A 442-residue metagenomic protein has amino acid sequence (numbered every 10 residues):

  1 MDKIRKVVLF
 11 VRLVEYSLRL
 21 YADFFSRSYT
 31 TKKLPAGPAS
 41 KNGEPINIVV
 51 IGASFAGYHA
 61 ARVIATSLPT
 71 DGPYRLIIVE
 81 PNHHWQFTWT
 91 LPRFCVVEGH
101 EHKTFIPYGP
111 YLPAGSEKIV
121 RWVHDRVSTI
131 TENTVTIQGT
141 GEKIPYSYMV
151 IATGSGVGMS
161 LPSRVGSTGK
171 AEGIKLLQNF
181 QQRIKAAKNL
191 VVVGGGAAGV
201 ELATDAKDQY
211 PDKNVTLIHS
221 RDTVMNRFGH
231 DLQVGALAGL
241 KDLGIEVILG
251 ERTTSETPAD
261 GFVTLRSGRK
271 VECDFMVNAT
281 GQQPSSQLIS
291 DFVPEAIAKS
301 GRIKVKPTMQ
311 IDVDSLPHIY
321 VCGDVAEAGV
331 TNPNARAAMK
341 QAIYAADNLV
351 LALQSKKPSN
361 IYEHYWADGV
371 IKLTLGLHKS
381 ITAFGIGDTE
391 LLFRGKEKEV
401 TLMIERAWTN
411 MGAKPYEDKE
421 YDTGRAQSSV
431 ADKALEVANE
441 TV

Functional and structural regions predicted by a protein language model:
M1-G37, N42-E44, T331-N332, Q341-V442: C-terminal, flexible cofactor-proximal segment of oxidoreductases
D2-R121, T204-H230, V442: Beta1-alpha1 glycine-rich phosphate/pyrophosphate-binding loop at the start of Rossmann-like nucleotide-binding domains
D2-V49, A114, K118-V191: FAD-binding core/adjacent interface of flavoenzyme oxidoreductases
I51, I144-V157, V193, E272-Q283 (+2 more regions): Short hydrophobic core segments
S54-G57, G196-V200, A346: Catalytic nucleophile loop
E117-D125, T129-T131, V135-T136, D212-P307 (+1 more regions): A Rossmann-like FAD-binding core segment of flavoenzymes
G169-K188, D274-F275, A279-K340: FAD-site-proximal beta/loop scaffold in flavoenzymes
A186-K213: Rossmann-like NAD(P)H-binding beta-loop-alpha module
